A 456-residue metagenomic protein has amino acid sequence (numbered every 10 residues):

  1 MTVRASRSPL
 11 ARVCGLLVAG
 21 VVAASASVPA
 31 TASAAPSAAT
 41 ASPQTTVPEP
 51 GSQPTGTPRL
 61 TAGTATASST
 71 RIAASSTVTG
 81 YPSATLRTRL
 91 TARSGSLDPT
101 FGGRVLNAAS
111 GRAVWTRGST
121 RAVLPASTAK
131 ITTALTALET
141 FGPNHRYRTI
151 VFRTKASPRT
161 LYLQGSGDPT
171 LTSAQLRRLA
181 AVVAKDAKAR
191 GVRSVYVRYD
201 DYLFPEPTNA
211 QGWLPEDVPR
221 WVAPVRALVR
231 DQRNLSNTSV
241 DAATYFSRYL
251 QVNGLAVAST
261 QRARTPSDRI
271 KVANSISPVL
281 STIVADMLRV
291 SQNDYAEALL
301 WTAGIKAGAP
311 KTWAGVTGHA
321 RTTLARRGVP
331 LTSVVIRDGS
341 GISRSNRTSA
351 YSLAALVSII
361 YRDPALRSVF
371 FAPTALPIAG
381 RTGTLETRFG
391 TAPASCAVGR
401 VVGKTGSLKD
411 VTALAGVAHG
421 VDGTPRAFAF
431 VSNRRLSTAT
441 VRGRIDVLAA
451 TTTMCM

Functional and structural regions predicted by a protein language model:
M1-P36: Secretory targeting and sorting signals
A41-A122, A180-R193, W313: Beta-lactamase-like hydrolase cores
Y81, A92, V114-T116, I305-M456: Small-residue-rich helix-loop
P99-T100, S119-T132, E139-R226: A glycine-rich, acidic short-motif signal
G111, P125-P143, L228, Y245-L250 (+2 more regions): Active-site SXXK
F152-R153, D217, D286, T412-G420: Short, surface-exposed beta-strand/loop micro-motifs that present aromatic residues
Q175, A181, R198-G254, K271-I276 (+1 more regions): A conserved catalytic-loop motif detector
R233-F371: A small/polar active-site loop signature that marks catalytic segments
